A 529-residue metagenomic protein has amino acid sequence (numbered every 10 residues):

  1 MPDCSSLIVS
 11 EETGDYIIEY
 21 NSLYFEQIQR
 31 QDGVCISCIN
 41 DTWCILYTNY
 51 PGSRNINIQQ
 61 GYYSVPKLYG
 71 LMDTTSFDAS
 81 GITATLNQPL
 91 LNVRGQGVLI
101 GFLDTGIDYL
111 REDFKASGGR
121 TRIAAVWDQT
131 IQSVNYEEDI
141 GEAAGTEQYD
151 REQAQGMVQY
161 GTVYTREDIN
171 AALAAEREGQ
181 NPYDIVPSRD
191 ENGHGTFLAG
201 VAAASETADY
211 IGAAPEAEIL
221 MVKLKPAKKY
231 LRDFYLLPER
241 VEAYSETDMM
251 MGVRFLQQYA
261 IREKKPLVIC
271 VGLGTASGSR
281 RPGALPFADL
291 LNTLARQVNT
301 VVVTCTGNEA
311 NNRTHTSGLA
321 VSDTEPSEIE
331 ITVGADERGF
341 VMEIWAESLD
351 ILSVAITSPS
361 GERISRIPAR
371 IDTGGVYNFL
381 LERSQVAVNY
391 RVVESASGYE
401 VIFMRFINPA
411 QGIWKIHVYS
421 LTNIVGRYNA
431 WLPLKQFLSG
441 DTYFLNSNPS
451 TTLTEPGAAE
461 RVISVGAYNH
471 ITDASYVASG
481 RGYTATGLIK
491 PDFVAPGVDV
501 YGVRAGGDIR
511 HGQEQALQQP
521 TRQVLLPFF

Functional and structural regions predicted by a protein language model:
M1-L99, G106-R122, G412-I413, T452: Autoinhibitory propeptides
V65-L68, M251-R281, C305, L421: Short acidic, glycine-rich surface-loop motifs adjacent to enzyme active sites
Q88-Q180, D184-S245, R338, L349-D350 (+3 more regions): Subtilisin-like serine protease catalytic core
K115, S277-A288, C305-S348, S353-A355 (+4 more regions): Active-site-adjacent substrate-recognition loops and nearby beta-strands within hydrolase catalytic domains
A154-P182, L231, S360-R366, Y468-P527: Catalytic-core environment of secreted peptidases
A199-A202, T207, L220-K228, Q257-L267 (+4 more regions): Hydrolase catalytic cores
G200, Y244-R262, P326-Q436, D441-P449: Substrate-binding/charge-relay-adjacent region of secreted/lumenal peptidase catalytic domains
P286-N299: Catalytic-core regions built around general acid/base machinery
